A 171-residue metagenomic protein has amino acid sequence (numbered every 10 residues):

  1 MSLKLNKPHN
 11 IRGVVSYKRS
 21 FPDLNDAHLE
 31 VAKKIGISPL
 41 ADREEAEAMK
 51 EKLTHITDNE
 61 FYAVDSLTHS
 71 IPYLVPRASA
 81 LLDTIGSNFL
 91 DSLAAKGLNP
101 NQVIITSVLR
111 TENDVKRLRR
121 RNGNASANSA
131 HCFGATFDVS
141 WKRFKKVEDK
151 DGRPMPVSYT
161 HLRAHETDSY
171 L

Functional and structural regions predicted by a protein language model:
M1-I35: N-terminal secretory targeting signals
K50-N99: Active-site acidic/histidine clusters and adjacent loop/turn architecture that either coordinate catalytic ions
L98-V115: Acidic helix-start/capping segments at beta-turn-to-alpha-helix junctions
R110-A127: Charged, often glycine-rich, active-site loop that binds/positions anionic groups
G123-R143: Acidic, His- and aromatic-enriched active-site or binding-groove loops in soluble protein domains that engage sugars
R143-M155: Substrate-binding clefts and substrate-entry loops adjacent to catalytic sites of polymer-processing enzymes acting on
T160-T167: Conserved small/polar residues in nucleotide/adenosyl-binding loops
S169-L171: Low-complexity, intrinsically disordered Gly/Pro/Thr-rich segments
